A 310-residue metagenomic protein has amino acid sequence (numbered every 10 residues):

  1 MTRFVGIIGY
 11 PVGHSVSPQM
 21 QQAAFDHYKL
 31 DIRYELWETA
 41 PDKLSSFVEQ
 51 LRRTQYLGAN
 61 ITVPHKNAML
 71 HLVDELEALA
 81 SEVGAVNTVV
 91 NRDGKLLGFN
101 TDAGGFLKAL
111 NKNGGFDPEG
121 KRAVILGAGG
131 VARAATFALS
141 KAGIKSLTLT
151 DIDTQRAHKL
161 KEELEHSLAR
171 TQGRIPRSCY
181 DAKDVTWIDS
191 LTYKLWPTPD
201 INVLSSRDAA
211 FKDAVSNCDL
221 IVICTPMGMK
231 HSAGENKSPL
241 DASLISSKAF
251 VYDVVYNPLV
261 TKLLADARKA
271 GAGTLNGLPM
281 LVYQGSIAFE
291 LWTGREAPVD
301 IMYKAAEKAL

Functional and structural regions predicted by a protein language model:
T2-G115: Phosphate/diphosphate ligand-binding glycine-rich loop within oxidoreductases
G9, G98-A103, L110, G114 (+2 more regions): Glycine-rich adenosine-cofactor-binding loop
I61-A68, G130-V131, P226-M229, N257: Short glycine-rich anion-binding loops that position phosphate/pyrophosphate groups of nucleotides and phosphorylated
R92, F116-R122, I245-S247: Short helix-loop-beta connector
G120, K248-F250, V254-L310: Adenosine-phosphate binding glycine-rich loop
K141-S146, A270-G273: Conserved S-adenosyl-L-methionine
I144-L168, D181-T192: NAD(P)-binding Rossmann-fold cofactor-contacting core
K183, W196-T274: Rossmann-like adenosine-cofactor binding region
